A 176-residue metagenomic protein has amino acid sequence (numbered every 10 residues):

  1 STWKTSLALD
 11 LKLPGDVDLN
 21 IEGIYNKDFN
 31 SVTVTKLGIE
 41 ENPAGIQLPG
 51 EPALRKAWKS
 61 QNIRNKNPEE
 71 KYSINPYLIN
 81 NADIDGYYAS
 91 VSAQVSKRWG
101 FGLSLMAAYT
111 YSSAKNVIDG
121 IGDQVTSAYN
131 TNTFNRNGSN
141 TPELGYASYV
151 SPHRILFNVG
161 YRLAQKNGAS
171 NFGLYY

Functional and structural regions predicted by a protein language model:
S1, D18, I24-Q94, N132-N140: Feature marks flexible
W3-L7, A89-A93, H153-V159: Hydrophobic, lipid-facing positions within transmembrane beta-strands of outer-membrane proteins
L11, Y25, A93, K97 (+1 more regions): Residue-level signature of outer-membrane beta-barrel architecture
V17-L19, G102-L105, N167-S170: Repeated loop/turn-to-beta-strand initiation elements of outer-membrane beta-barrel proteins
I21-Y25, A107-Y111, Y161, F172-Y176: Transmembrane beta-barrel strands of outer-membrane/channel proteins
K27-T33, S113-D119, Q165-N167: Gram-negative outer-membrane beta-barrel proteins
I118-E143: Catalytic cores of eukaryotic secretory-pathway lumenal/extracellular enzymes that build and remodel glycoconjugates
P142-Y176: Conserved C-terminal beta-signal and adjacent last beta-strands/turns of outer-membrane beta-barrel proteins
